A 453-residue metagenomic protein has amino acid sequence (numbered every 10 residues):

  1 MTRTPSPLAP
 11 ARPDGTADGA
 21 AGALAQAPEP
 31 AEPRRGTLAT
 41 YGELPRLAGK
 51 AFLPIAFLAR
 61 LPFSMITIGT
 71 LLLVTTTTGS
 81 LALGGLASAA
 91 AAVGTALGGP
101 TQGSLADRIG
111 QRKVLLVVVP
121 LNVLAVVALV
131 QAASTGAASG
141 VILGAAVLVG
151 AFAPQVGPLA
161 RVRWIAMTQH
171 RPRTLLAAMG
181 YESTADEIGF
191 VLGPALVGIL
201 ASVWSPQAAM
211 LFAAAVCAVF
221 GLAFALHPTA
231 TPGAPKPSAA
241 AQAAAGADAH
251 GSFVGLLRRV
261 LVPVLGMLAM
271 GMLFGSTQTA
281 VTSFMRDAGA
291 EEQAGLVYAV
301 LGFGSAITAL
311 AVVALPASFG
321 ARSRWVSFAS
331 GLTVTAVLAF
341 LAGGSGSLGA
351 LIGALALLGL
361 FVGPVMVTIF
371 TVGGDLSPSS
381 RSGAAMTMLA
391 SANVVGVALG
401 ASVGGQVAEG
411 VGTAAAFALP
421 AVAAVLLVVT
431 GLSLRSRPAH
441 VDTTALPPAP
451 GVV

Functional and structural regions predicted by a protein language model:
P33-A96, H250, V254-A299: Helix-loop boundary and gating motifs at the non-cytosolic
L81-A82, H170-S183, E291-G295, S379-L389: Loop-to-transmembrane helix entry/capping segments in MFS-fold secondary transporters and related SLC/MFSD carriers
G98-Q111, A201, T308-S323, A408: Helix-to-loop junctions at the C-terminal end of transmembrane segments in multipass secondary transporters
P120-G136, G331-S345: C-terminal ends and interior cores of transmembrane alpha-helices in multi-pass membrane transporters/permeases
A145-I188: Cytoplasmic helix-loop-helix junction between adjacent transmembrane helices in 12-TM secondary transporters
P154-Q169, V281, P364-S377: Intracellular juxtamembrane helix-capping segments at the cytosolic ends of symmetry-related transmembrane helices
S323-I369: C-terminal transmembrane helical hairpin of 12-TM major facilitator-type secondary transporters
L376, S380-V411: A late C-terminal transmembrane helix in Major Facilitator Superfamily
